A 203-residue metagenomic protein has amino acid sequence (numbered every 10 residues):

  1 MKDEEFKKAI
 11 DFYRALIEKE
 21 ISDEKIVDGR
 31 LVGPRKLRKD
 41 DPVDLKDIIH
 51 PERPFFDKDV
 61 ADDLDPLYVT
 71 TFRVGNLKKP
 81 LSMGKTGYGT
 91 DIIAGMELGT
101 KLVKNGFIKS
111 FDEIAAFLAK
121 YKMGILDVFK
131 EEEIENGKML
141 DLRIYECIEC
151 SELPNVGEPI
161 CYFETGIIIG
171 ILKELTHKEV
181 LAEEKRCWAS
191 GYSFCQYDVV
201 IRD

Functional and structural regions predicted by a protein language model:
M1-I160, L181, R186-Q196, I201-D203: N-terminal accessory segment detector
C161-H177: Active-site helix/loop of acyl-thioester processing domains in fatty-acid/polyketide metabolism, spanning hotdog-fold
